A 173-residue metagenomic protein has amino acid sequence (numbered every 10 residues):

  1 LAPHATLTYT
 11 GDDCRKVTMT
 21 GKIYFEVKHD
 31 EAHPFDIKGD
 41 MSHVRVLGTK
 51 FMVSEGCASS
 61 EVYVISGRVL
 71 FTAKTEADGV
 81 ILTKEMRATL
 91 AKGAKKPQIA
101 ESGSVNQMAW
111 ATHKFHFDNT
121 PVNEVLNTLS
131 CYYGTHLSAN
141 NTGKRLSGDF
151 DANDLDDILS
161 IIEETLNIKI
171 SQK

Functional and structural regions predicted by a protein language model:
A2-K173: A residue-level detector for the "anchor" residue at the start of short, highly conserved motifs
